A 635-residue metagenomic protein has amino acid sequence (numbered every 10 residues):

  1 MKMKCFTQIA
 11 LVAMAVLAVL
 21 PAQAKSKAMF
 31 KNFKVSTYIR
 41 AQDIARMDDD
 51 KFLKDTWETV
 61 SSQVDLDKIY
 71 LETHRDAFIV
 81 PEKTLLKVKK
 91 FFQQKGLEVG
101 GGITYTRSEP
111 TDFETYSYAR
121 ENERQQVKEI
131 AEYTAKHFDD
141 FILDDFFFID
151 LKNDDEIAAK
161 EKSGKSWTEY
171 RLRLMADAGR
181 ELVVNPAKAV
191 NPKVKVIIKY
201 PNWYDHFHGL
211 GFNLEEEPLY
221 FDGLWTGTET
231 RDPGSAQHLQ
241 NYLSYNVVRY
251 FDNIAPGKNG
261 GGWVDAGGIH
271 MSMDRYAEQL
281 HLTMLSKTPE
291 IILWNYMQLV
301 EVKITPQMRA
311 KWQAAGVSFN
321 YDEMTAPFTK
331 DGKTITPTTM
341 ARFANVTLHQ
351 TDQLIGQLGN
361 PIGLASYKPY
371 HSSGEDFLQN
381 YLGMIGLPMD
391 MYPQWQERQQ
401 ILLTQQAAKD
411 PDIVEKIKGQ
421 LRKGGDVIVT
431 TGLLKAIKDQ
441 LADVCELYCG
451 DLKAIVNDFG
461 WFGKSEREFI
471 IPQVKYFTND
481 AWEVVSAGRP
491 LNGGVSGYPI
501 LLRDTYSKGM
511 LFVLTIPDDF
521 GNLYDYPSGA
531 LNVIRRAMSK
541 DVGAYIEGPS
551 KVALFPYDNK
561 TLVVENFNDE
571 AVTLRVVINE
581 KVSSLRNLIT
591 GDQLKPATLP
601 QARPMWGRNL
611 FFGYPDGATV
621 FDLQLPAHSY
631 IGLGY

Functional and structural regions predicted by a protein language model:
M1-A10: Bacterial N-terminal signal peptides that target proteins for export
I9-A18: Bacterial N-terminal signal peptides
A22-A28: Boundary at the C-terminal end of the N-terminal hydrophobic targeting segment
A28-D55, L85-D139, D145, I149-D155 (+2 more regions): Active-site-adjacent "subsite" loops/lids of carbohydrate-active enzymes
R40, D112-T115, D139, D145 (+14 more regions): Hydrophobic targeting/anchoring helices
A45-Q63, E121-T134, H206-E217, S272-T283: Short, acidic/polar
K51-D76, Y133-I142, L224, L280-I291 (+2 more regions): Catalytic domains of carbohydrate-active enzymes, especially glycoside hydrolases
Q379-N380, M389, T404-Y635: A conserved amphipathic helix/loop scaffold that creates a polar/acidic microenvironment used either to coordinate
